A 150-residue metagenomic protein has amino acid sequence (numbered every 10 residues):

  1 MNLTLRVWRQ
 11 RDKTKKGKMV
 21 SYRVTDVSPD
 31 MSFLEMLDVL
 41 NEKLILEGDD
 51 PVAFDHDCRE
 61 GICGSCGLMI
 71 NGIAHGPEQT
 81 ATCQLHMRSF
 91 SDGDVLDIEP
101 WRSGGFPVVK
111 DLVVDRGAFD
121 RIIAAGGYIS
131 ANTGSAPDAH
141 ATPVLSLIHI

Functional and structural regions predicted by a protein language model:
N2-S21: Eukaryote-biased recognition of intrinsically disordered, low-complexity regulatory segments
V20-M31: Short, contiguous acidic and Ser/Thr-rich linear segments
R23, S65-W101: Iron-sulfur (Fe-S) cluster-binding segments and ferredoxin-like electron-carrier domains, especially [2Fe-2S]
D30-I45: Short amphipathic, charge-patterned alpha-helical segments
L44-F54: Active-site phosphate-binding and catalytic loops of NTP-dependent enzymes
R59, G64: Cys/His/Pro-rich metal-binding microdomains
L112-V144: A short mid-domain helix/strand-loop element embedded in enzyme catalytic domains that forms or borders the active-site
I148-I150: Conserved small/polar residues in nucleotide/adenosyl-binding loops
